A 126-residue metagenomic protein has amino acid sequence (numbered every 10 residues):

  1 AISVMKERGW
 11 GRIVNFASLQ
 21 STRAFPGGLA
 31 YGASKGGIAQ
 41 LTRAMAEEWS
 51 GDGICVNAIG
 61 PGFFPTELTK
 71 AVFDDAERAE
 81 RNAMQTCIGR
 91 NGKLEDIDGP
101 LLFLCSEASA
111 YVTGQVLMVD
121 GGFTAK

Functional and structural regions predicted by a protein language model:
S3, E47-G51, A110: Alpha-helical segment proximal to the catalytic Tyr-Lys
K6-E7, W49-G51, F64, C105: A short hydrophobic alpha-helix cap/turn motif
W10, R90-V119, T124: C-terminal substrate-recognition "lid" of short-chain dehydrogenase/reductases
S18: Residue(s) in the substrate-gating loop at a strand-loop-helix junction that position the organic substrate next
T22, V56, G60-A71: Short, flexible catalytic-loop segment of classical short-chain dehydrogenase/reductase
R23-L29, G51-D52, G89, E107: Active-site loop immediately N-terminal to the catalytic Tyr-X3-Lys motif of short-chain dehydrogenase/reductase
S34, T42: Active-site helix of classical SDR
G51, A76-D96: Catalytic Tyr-x(3-8)-Lys segment
